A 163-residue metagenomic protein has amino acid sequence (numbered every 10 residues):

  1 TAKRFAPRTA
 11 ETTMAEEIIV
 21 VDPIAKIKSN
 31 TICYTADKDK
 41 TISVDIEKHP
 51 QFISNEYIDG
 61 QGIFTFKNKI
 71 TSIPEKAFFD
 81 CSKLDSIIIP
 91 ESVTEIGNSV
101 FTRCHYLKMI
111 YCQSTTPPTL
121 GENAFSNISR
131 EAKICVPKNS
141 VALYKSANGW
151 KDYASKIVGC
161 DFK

Functional and structural regions predicted by a protein language model:
T1-P7: Short, aromatic- and glycine-rich surface loops/edge beta-strands on solvent-exposed regions
R4, I27-T31, Y106-M109: N-terminal cationic leader/targeting segments used for protein routing and processing
T9-T13: Ser/Thr-rich, low-complexity intrinsically disordered segments
M14, I18-P23, V44, D59-T71 (+4 more regions): Structural signature of tandem-repeat unit edges
I24-E56: Extracellular, modular beta-sheet/disulfide-rich ectodomains of secreted and cell-surface proteins
Q51-I58, G121-S126: Short, flexible, solvent-exposed loop/turn segments with mixed acidic/basic and small polar residues
P74-A77, G97-V100, E122-A124: Consensus positions within tandem repeat domains that build extended binding/scaffold surfaces
N123-F125, A142-A154: Short, aromatic/basic amphipathic alpha-helical patches
